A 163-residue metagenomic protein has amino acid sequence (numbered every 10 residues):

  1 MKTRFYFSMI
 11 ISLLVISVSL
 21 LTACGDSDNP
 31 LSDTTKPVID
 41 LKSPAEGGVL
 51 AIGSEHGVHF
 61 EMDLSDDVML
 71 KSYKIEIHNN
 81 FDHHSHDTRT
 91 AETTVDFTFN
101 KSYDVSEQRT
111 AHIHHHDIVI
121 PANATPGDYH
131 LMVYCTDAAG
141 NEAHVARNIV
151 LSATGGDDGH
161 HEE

Functional and structural regions predicted by a protein language model:
K2-T3, I16-G48, G155-E163: Bacterial Sec-dependent N-terminal signal peptides
G48-H56: Short, solvent-exposed loop/linker segments at the N-terminal edge of repeated beta-sheet extracellular domains
E55-G57, L70, P126-D128: Extracellular Ig-like/FN3 beta-sandwich strand-entry sites
G57-M69, N79, D137: Extracellular acidic, Ser/Thr/Pro-rich low-complexity tracts
F97-D117: Aromatic sugar-binding surface patches on proteins that engage polysaccharides or sugar-phosphate polymers
T110, A122-G127: Surface-exposed, short loops/turns at beta-strand junctions within beta-sandwich domains
V133-C135: Conserved structural position at the C-terminal beta-strand of extracellular beta-sandwich adhesion modules
E142-R147: Extracellular and select intracellular beta-sandwich modules with Ser/Thr-enriched, small-residue motifs on
